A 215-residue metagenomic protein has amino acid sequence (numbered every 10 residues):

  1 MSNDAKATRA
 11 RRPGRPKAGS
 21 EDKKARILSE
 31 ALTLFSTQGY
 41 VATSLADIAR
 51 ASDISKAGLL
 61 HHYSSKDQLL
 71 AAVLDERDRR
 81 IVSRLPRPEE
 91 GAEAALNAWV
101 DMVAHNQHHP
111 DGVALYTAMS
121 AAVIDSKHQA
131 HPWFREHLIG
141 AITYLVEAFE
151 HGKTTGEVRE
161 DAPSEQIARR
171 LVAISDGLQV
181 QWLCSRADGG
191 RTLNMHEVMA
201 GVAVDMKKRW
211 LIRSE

Functional and structural regions predicted by a protein language model:
M1-D22, I212-E215: N-terminal intrinsically disordered/low-complexity leader segments
S2, D22-R26, E30-Q68, A72: Helix-turn-helix
R26, E30, L34-T37, S83-R84 (+3 more regions): Solvent-exposed, amphipathic alpha-helical segments
L34, R80, N106, Y144 (+1 more regions): Short alpha-helical functional segments enriched in proximate histidine and acidic residues
A72, S83-V113, S164-L171, H196-M199: Hydrophobic alpha-helical connector segments
D75-I81: Short, basic, alpha-helical segments at the C-terminal edge of helix-turn-helix-like DNA-binding modules
H108-R135: Amphipathic alpha-helical segments used for helix-helix packing
A114, A130-R135, I139, K153-E215: Hydrophobic/aromatic-rich alpha-helical bundle segments in the mid-to-C-terminal region
